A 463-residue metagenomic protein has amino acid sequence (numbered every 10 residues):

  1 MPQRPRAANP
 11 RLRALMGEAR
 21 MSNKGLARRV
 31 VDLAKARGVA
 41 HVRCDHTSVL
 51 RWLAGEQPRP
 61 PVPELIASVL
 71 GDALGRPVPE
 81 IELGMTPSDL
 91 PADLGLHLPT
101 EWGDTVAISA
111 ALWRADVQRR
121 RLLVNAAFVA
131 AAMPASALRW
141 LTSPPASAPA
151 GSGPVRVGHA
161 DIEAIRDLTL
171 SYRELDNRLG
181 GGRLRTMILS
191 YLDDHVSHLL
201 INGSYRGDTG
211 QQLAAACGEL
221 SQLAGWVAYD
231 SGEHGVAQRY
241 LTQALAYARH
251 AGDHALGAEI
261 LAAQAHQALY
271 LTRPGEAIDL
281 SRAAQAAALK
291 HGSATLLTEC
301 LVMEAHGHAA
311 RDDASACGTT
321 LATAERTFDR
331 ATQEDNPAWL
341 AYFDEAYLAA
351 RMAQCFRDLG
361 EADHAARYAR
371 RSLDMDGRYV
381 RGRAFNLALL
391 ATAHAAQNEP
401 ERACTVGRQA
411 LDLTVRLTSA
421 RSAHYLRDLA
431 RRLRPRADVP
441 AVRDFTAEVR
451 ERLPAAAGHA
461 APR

Functional and structural regions predicted by a protein language model:
M1-R29, A40-P144, D428, T446-L453: Short amphipathic recognition helices of helix-turn-helix/homeodomain-type DNA-binding modules
R4, P149-R463: Conserved binding/catalytic microenvironments
M16, A34, L53, D176-L179 (+1 more regions): Short amphipathic alpha-helical interaction patches enriched in hydrophobic/aromatic residues with interspersed Lys/Arg
L26-A34, V196-S197: Short, well-ordered amphipathic alpha-helices
V31-K35, G71, I201, D329: A general structural signal for alpha-helical elements within enzymatic catalytic domains
L33-V42, T332-L340: Short, flexible, glycine-rich and Lys/Arg-enriched loop motifs at helix boundaries that contact anionic partners
V39, G75-P79, R330-Q333, R416: Charged, solvent-exposed alpha-helical segments that act as regulatory interaction surfaces
